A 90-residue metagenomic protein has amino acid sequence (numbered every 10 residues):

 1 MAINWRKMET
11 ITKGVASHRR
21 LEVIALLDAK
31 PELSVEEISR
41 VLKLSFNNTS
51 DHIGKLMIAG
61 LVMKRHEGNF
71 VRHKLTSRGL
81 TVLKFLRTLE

Functional and structural regions predicted by a protein language model:
M1-L21: Short alpha-helical segments that sit at the start of domains
A2, T12, A29, R72-E90: Conserved segment of winged-helix/HTH DNA-binding domains
H18, K30-S34: Short capping segments at the starts of secondary-structure elements
L21-D28: Hydrophobic residues on short alpha-helical segments
I24, I53-G54: Short, hydrophobic-biased segments on the C-terminal half of alpha helices that form "recognition helices"
E37-R40: A short acidic, leucine-rich amphipathic alpha-helix
S45: Helix-turn-helix DNA-binding motif, specifically the short coil turn and the N-cap/start of the second
I58-E67, K74: Beta-hairpin "wing" of winged helix-turn-helix
